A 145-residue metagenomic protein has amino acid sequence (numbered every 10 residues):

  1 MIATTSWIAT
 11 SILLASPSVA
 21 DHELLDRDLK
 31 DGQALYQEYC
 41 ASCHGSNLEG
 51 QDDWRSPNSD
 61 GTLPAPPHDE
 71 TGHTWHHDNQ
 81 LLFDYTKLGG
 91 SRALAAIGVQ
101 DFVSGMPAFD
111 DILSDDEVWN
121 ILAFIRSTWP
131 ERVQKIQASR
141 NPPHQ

Functional and structural regions predicted by a protein language model:
I2-I12: Bacterial N-terminal signal peptides
L14-L35, K135-Q145: Electrostatic cytochrome c docking/interface patches
L25, L29, Q33, W75 (+3 more regions): Solvent-exposed, acidic/flexible segments
R27, Q33-P64, L88-Q100, T128-I136: Periplasmic/extracellular electron-transfer cofactor-ligation site, primarily the c-type cytochrome heme-c attachment
K30-A34, E38, P66, Q80 (+3 more regions): Solvent-exposed, polar/charged alpha-helical surfaces in well-ordered, non-transmembrane soluble domains, broadly
Q37, A93-Q145: Flexible coil segments in periplasmic/lumen-exposed cytochrome c-class electron-transfer proteins
E49-F83, G105-I112: Gly/Gly-Pro-rich "capping" loops immediately C-terminal to redox-active cysteine motifs in periplasmic/lumenal
